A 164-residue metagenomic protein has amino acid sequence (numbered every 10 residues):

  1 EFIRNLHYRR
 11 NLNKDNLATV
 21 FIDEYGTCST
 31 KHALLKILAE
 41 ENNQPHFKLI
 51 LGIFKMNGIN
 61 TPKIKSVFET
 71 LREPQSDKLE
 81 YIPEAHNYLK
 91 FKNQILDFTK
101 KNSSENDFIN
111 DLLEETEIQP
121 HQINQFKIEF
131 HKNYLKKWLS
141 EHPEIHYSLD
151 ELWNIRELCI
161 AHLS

Functional and structural regions predicted by a protein language model:
E1-G26: Secondary-structure boundary elements
Y8, F54-S164: His-Asp-centered catalytic microenvironments across diverse enzyme cores, prominently the transglutaminase-like
F21-K31, P45, N60-T61, V67 (+1 more regions): Conserved, aromatic- and glycine-enriched, well-ordered alpha/beta core segments that occur as contiguous structural
E24-I53, L89: Cysteine-centered nucleophilic/redox motifs
